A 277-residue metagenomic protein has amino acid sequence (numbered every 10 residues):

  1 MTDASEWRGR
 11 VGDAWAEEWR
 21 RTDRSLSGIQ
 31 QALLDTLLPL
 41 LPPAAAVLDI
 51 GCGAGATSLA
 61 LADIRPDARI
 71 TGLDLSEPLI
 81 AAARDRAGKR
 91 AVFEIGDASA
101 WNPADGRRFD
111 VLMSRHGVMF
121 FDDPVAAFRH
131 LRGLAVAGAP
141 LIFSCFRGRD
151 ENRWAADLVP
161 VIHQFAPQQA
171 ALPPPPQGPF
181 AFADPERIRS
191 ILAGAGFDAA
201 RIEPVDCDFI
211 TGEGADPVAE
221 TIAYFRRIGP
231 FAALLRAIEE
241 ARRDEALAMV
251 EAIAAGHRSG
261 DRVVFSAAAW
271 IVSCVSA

Functional and structural regions predicted by a protein language model:
M1-P42, A56-A60, L79, R86 (+1 more regions): Conserved class I S-adenosyl-L-methionine
A4-E18, R201-R258: C-terminal helical/coil "lid" or tail adjacent to the Rossmann-like core of SAM-dependent
A46-N102, A126: Class I SAM-dependent methyltransferase SAM/SAH-binding core
S99-V111: A short acidic, Gly/Pro-enriched loop at the edge of an enzyme's catalytic core that lines a small-molecule cofactor
D110-P124, R147: A short SAM/SAH-binding and catalytic strip from SAM-dependent methyltransferases
F121-D122, A135-A137: Helix-to-beta-strand junctions that scaffold the AdoMet/dcAdoMet cofactor pocket in Class I SAM-dependent enzymes
V125, P140-E213: Conserved catalytic/acceptor-binding region of the Class I
G196, A269-A277: Core SAM-dependent methyltransferase catalytic element
